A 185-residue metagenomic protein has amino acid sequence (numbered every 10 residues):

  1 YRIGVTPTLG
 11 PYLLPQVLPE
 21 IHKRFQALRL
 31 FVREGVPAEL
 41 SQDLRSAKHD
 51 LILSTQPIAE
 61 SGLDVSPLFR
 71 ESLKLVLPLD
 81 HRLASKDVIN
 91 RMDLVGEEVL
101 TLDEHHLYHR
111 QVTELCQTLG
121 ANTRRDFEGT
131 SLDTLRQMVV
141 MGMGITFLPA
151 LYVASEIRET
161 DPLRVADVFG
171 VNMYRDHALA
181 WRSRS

Functional and structural regions predicted by a protein language model:
Y1-S61, G129: Central regulatory/effector-binding core of bacterial HTH transcription factors
R2-G4, I52, V76, L100 (+3 more regions): Short, well-ordered beta-strand segments
I3, D43-R45, L94, Q137-M143 (+1 more regions): Hydrophobic residues within well-ordered alpha-helices
L9, L13, L163-S185: A late-sequence structural motif
L28, L44-S54, L73, A121 (+1 more regions): Alpha-to-beta junction loops
E60-V99: Flexible hinge/capping segments at coil-to-helix
D64-K74, A150, E159-M173: Short beta-strand->loop
E98-L119: Secondary-structure junction motif
